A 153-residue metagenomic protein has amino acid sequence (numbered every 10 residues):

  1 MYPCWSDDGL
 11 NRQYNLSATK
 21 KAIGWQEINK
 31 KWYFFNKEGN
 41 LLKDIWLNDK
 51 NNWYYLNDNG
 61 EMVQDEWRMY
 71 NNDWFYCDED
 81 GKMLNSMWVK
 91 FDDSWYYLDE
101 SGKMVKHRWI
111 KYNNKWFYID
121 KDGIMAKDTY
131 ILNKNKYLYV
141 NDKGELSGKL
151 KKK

Functional and structural regions predicted by a protein language model:
M1-K153: Extracellular adhesion/carbohydrate-binding repeat motifs centered on closely spaced tryptophans
